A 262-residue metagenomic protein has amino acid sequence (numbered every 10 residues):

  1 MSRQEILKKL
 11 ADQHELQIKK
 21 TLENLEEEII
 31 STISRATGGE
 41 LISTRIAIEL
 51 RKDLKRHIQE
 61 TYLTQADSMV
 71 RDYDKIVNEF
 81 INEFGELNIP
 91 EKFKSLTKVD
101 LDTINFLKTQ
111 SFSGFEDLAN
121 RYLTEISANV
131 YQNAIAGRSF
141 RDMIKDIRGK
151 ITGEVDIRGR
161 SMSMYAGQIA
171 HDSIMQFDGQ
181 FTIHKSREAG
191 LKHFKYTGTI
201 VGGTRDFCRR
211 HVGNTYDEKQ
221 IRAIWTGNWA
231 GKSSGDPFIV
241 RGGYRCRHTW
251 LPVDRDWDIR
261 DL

Functional and structural regions predicted by a protein language model:
M1-R160, V253-L262: N-terminal leader/targeting and assembly helices and adjacent pre-domain segments
I157-L262: Acidic, glycine-rich two-metal-ion catalytic cores of nucleic acid-processing enzymes
